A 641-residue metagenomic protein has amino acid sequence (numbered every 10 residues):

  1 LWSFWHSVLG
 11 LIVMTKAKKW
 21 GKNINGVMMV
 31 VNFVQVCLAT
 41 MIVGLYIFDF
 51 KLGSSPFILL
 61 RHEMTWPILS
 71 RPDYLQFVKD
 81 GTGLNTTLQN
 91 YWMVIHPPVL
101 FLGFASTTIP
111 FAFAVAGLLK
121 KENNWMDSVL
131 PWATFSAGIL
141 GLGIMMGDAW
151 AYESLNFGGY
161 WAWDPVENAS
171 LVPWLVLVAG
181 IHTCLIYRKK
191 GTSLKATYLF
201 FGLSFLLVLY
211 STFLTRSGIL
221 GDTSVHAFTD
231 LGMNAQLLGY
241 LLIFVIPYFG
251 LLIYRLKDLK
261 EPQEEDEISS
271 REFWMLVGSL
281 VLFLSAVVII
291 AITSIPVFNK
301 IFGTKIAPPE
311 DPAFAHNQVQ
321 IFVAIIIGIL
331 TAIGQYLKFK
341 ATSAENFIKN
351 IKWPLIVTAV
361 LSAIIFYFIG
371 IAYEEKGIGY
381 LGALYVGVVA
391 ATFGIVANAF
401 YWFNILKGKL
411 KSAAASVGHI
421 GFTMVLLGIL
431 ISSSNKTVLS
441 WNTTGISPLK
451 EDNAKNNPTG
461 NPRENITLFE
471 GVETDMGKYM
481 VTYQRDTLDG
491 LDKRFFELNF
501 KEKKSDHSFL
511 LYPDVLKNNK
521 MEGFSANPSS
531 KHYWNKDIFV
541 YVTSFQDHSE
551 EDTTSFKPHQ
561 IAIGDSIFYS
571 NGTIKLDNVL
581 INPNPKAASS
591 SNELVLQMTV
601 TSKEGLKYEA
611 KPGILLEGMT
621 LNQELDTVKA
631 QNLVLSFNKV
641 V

Functional and structural regions predicted by a protein language model:
L1-V641: Solvent-exposed, non-transmembrane regions of integral membrane proteins
